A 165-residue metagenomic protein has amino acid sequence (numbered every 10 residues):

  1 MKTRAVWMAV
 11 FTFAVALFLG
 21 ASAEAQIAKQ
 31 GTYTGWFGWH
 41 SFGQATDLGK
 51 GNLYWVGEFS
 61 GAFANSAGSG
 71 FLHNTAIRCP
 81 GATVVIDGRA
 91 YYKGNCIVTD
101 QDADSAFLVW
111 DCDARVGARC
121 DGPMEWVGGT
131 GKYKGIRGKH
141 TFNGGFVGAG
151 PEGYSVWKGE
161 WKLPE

Functional and structural regions predicted by a protein language model:
M1-V10: Bacterial N-terminal signal peptides that target proteins for export
A9-G20: Bacterial N-terminal signal peptides
A23-E165: Beta-strand-enriched cores of mature, soluble protein domains
